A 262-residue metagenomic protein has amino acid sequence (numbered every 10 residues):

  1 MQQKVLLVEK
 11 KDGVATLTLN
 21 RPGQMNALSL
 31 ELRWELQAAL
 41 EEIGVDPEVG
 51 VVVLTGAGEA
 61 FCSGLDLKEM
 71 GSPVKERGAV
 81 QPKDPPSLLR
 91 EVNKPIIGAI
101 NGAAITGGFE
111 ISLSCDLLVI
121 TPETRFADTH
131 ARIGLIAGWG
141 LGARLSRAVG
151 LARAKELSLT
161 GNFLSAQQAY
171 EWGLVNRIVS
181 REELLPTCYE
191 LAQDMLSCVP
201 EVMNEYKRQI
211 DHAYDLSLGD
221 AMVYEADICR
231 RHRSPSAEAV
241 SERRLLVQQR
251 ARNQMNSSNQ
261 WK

Functional and structural regions predicted by a protein language model:
M1-A57: Conserved CoA-thioester-binding segment of acyl-CoA-metabolizing enzymes
M1-D12, G161-A166, P186, E190-Q193 (+1 more regions): C-terminal alpha-helix plus adjacent terminal tail
L17, R21, L36, L54 (+5 more regions): Terminal peptide-recognition signature
N20, N26, G56, G64-D66 (+3 more regions): Conserved phosphate-binding and hydrolysis motifs of nucleotide-dependent enzymes
L32-E35, Q81, I111, L184 (+1 more regions): Hydrophobic alpha-helical membrane-association signature
W34, E41, V45-E48, G56-E91 (+5 more regions): Glycine- (often His-adjacent) and acidic-residue-rich active-site loop that binds/positions the CoA thioester
P47, R90-E201: Crotonase-fold acyl-CoA enzyme core
L67, P82, G142, L151-A154 (+3 more regions): A general structural signal for well-ordered alpha-helical segments in protein cores
